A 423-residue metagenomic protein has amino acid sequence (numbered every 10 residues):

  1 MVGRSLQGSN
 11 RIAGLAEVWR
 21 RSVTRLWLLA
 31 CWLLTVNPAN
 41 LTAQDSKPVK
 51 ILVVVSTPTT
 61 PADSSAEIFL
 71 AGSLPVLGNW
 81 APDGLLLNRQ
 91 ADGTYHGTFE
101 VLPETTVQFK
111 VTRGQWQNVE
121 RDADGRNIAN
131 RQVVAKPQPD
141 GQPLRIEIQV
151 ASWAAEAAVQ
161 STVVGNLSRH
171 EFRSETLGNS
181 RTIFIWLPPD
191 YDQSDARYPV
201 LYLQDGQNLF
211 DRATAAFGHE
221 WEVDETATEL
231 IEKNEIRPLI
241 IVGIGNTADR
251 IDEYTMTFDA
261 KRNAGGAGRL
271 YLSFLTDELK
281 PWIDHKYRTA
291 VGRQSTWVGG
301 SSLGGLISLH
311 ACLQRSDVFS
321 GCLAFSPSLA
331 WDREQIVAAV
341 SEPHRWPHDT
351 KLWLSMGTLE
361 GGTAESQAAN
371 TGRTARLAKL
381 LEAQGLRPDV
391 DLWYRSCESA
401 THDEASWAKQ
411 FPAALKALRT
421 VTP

Functional and structural regions predicted by a protein language model:
R25-N37: Bacterial N-terminal signal peptides
T59-E104, G114-K136, R169-F172: Aromatic-rich carbohydrate-binding modules that target alpha-glucans
I128-P199: A domain-start/cap signature at the N-terminus of enzymes
D192-A196, L201-W221: Short, surface-exposed "cap/lid" segments of acyl-processing enzymes
F210-L272: Active-site machinery of serine-nucleophile hydrolases
T257-W297: Gly/Ser-rich "nucleophile elbow"/oxyanion-hole loop immediately N-terminal to the catalytic nucleophile in hydrolases
G292-A339, R345: Primarily recognizes the serine-hydrolase "nucleophile elbow" in alpha/beta-hydrolase and SGNH/GDSL folds
S355, G361-T363, A369-A378, A383-P423: C-terminal catalytic histidine-bearing segment of alpha/beta-hydrolase fold enzymes
